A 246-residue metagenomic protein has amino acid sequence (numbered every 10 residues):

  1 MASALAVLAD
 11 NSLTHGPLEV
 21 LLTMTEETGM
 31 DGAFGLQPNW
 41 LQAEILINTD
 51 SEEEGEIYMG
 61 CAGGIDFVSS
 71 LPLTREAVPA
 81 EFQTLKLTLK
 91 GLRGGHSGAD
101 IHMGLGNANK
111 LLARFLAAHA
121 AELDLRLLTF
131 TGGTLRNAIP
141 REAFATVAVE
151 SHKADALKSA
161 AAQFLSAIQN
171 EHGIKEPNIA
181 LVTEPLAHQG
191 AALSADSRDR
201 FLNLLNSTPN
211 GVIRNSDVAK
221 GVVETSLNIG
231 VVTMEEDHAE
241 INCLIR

Functional and structural regions predicted by a protein language model:
M1-E27, L85-T88, H96, M103-H119 (+2 more regions): Alpha-helical metal-binding/catalytic segments enriched in His/Glu/Asp
A2-E76, A80, K220, E224: Acidic/histidine-rich catalytic neighborhood of metal-dependent amide-processing enzymes
A4, M59-G60, A77-F82, I101-T131 (+1 more regions): Acidic-enriched catalytic cores of C-N bond-cleaving enzymes acting on peptides and small amides
L18-E19, E44-I47, L85-K86, D124-R126 (+1 more regions): Structural motif
L89-G91, V147-S151, C243-R246: Short beta-strand-to-loop capping motifs
G98-A99, T131-P140: A structural signal for small-residue-enriched, beta-sheet-centric alpha/beta enzyme cores and oligomeric scaffold folds
A138-A143, D237-A239: A short, glycine/Asx- and small/polar-enriched loop/turn that sits immediately N-terminal to a beta-strand
V222-R246: Substrate-recognition/cap regions that form aromatic- and gly/pro-loop-enriched pockets for small-molecule ligands
